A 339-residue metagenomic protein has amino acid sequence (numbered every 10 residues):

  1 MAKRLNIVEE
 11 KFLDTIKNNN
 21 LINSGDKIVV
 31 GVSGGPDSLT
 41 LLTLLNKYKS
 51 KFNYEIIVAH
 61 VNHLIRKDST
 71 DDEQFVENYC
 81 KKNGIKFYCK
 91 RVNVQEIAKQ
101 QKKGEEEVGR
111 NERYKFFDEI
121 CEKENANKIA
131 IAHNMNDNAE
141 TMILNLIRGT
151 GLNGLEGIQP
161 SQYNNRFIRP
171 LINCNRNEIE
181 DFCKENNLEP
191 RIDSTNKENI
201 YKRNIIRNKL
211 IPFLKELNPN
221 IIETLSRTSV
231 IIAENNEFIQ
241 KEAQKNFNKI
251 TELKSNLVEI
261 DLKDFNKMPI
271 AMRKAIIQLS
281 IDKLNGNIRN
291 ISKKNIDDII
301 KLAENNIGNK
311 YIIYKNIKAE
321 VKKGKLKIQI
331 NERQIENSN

Functional and structural regions predicted by a protein language model:
A2-I211: Core alpha/beta nucleotide-donor-binding catalytic domains of modification enzymes
N6-D37, Y54-I57, V61, V92 (+3 more regions): AMP-forming adenylation/ATP pyrophosphatase catalytic core
N177-E178, N220, K294: Cytosolic histidine kinase catalytic core of two-component systems
S194, L214, L284-N285: Short amphipathic alpha-helical interaction patches enriched in hydrophobic/aromatic residues with interspersed Lys/Arg
K197-R203, I222-A233: Internal, active-site/partner-interface "lid" segment
I206-L225: Conserved anion/nucleotide-ligand pocket segment
